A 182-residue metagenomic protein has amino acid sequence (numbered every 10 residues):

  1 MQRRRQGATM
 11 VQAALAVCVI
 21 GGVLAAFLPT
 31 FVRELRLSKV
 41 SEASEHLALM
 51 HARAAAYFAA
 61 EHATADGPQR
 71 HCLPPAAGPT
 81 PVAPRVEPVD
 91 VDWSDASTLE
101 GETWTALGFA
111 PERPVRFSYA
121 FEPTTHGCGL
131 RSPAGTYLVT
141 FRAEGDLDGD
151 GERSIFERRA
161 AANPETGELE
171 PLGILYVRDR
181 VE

Functional and structural regions predicted by a protein language model:
R4-L35: N-terminal single-pass transmembrane signal-anchor helix
A14, G67-P68, T124: Secretory pathway export signals and precursors
S44-L49, A54-F109: Short, glycine/small-hydrophobic-rich surface segments
T105-Y137: Intrinsically disordered, low-complexity regions enriched in Pro/Ser/Thr/Gly and acidic residues
D146-R153: Acidic, glycine-anchored loop motifs typical of Ca2+
R153-E182: Low-complexity, S/T/G/P-rich flexible repeat/linker segments used as non-globular hinges and stalks within
